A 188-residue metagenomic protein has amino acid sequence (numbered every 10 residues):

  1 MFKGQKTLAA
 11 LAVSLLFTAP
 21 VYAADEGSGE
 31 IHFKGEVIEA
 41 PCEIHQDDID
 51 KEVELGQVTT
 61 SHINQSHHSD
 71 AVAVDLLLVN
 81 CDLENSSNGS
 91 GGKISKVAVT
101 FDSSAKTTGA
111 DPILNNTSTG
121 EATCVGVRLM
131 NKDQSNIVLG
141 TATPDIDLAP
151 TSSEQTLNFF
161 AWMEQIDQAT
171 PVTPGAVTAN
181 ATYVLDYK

Functional and structural regions predicted by a protein language model:
F2-K6, V21-K188: Mature extracellular/passenger domains of Gram-negative fimbrial/pilin and adhesin proteins
A10-T18: Bacterial N-terminal signal peptides
